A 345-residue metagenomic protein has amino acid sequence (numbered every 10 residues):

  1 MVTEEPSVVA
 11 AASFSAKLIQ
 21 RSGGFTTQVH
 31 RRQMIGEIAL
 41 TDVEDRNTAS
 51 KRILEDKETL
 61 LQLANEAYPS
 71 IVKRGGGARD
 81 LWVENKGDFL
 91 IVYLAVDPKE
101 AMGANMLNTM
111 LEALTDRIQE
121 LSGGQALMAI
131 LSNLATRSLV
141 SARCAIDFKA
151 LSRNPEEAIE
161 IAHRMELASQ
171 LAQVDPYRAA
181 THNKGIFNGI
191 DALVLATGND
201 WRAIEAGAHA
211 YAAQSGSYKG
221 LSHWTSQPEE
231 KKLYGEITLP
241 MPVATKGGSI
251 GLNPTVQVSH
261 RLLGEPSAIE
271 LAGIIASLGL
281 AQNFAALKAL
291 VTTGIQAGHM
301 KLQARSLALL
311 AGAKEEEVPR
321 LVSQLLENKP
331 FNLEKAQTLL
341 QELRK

Functional and structural regions predicted by a protein language model:
M1-G87, I91-A95: Small-residue-rich
M1-V2, E37-E44, I91-A101, A129-L131 (+2 more regions): Short glycine-rich or small-residue beta-strand-to-loop segments that form or flank ligand, phosphate, metal/Fe-S
T3, S7-A10, K51, E55 (+16 more regions): Conserved active-site and cofactor/substrate-binding residues in soluble primary-metabolism enzymes
A12, G87-A95, E160-R178, L262-I269: Short, hydrophobic/aliphatic alpha-helical segments
S22-L61, A212-A276, Q282: A structural-propensity feature for long, helix-poor, extended segments
G24-H30, A67-D80, L121-N133, P176-A180 (+6 more regions): Flexible, glycine/charged-enriched surface loops at secondary-structure junctions
E100-M102, L107-T255: Glycine-rich anion/phosphate-binding loop at the beta-strand->alpha-helix junction
L233-Y234, P240-K345: Catalytic-core signal marking the mid-to-C-terminal active-site face
